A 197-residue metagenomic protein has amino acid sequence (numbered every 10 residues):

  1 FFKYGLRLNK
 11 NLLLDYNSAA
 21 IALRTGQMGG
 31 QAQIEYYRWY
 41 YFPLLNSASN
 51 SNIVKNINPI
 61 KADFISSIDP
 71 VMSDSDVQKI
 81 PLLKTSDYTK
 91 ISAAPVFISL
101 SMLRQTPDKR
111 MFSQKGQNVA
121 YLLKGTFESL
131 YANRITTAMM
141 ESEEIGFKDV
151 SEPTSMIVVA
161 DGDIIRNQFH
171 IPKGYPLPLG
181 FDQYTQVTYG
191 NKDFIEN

Functional and structural regions predicted by a protein language model:
F1-N197: Acidic, S/T/G-rich, low-cysteine, solvent-exposed domains in lumenal/extracellular/periplasmic regions of secretory
